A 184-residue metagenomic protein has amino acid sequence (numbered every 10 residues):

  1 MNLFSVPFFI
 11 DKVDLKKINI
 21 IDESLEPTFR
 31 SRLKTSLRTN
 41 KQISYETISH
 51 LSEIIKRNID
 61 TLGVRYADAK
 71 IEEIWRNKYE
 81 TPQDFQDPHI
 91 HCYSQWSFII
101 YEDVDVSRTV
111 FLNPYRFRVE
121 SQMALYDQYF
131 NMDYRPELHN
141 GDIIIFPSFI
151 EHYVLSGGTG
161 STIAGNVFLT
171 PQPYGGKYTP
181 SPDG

Functional and structural regions predicted by a protein language model:
M1-A67, W75-N77, F85, P182-D183: Non-heme Fe(II)/2-oxoglutarate
V6, Y93-Q95, G160: A general secondary-structure signal for short beta-strands and their flanking turns/coil in non-transmembrane regions
F9, W96-F98, I163-G165: Hydrophobic residues positioned within well-ordered beta-strands of beta-sheet architectures
A67-E72, F98: Hydrophobic, well-structured mid-protein blocks that either form specific transmembrane helices
R76-I145, L155, P173-P180: Catalytic core of non-heme Fe(II) oxygenases with the double-stranded beta-helix
E102, I150, V167-L169: Short beta-strand segments enriched in hydrophobic/aromatic residues within well-folded beta-rich domains
I150-A164: Ligand-binding loop in jelly-roll beta-barrel domains
G160, F168-G184: Non-heme Fe(II)/2-oxoglutarate
